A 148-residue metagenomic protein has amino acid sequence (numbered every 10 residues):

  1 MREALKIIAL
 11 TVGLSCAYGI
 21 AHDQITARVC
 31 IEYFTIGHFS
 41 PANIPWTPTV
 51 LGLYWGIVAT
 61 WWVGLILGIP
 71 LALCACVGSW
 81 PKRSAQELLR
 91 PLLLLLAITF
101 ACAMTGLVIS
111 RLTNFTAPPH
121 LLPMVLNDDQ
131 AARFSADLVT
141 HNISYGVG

Functional and structural regions predicted by a protein language model:
M1-T11: N-terminal membrane topogenic signal
L10-H22, R90-T113: Hydrophobic alpha-helical membrane-insertion segments
D23, A27-T35, A72, C76-W80 (+1 more regions): Transmembrane helix-loop junctions in multipass membrane proteins, especially transporters and channels
E32-T49: Perimembrane loop-to-helix junctions flanking transmembrane segments
S40-I44, P119-T140: Short, membrane-exposed interhelical loops at transmembrane-helix boundaries
P48-V63, Q130-G148: Hydrophobic alpha-helical transmembrane segments
I69-L94: Cytoplasmic juxtamembrane regions at transmembrane-helix boundaries
M104-D128: Juxtamembrane non-transmembrane "cap" segments at the membrane-aqueous interface of multi-pass membrane proteins
